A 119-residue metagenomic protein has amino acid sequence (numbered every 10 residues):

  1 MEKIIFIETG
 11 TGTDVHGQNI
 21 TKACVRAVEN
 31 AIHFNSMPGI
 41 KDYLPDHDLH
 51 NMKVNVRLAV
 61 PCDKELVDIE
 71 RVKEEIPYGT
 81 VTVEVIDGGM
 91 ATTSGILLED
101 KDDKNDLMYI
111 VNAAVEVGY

Functional and structural regions predicted by a protein language model:
M1-L44, A59-I69, Y109-Y119: Conserved mixed alpha/beta catalytic, RNA-binding, or beta-rich assembly cores of soluble enzyme, regulatory
K22-C24, R71-E75, L98-D102: General N-terminal targeting signals
Y43-H47, N51, A91: A sequence-level detector of short, solvent-exposed, charge-rich linear segments
P45-H47, E74, K104-D106: Sterically constrained small-residue positions within well-ordered secondary structures of folded domains
D48-C62: Short glycine-rich, basic-tinged beta-strand/loop micro-motifs
M52, E70, E75-E84: C-terminal substrate-binding/catalytic lobe of Rossmann-fold NAD(P)-dependent oxidoreductases
Y78-Y119: C-terminal edge-of-domain segments
